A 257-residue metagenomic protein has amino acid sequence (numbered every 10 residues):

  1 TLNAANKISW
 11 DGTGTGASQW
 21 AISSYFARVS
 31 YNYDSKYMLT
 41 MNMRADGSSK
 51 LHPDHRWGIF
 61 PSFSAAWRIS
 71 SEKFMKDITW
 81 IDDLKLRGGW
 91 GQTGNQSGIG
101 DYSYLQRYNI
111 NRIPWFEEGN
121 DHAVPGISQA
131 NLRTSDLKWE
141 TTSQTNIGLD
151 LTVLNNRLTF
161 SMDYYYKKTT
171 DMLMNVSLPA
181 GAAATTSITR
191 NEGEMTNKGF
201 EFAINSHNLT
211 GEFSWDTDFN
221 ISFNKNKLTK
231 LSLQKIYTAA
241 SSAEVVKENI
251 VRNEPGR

Functional and structural regions predicted by a protein language model:
T1-R252: Extracellular/periplasmic, surface-exposed regions of secreted and cell-surface proteins
